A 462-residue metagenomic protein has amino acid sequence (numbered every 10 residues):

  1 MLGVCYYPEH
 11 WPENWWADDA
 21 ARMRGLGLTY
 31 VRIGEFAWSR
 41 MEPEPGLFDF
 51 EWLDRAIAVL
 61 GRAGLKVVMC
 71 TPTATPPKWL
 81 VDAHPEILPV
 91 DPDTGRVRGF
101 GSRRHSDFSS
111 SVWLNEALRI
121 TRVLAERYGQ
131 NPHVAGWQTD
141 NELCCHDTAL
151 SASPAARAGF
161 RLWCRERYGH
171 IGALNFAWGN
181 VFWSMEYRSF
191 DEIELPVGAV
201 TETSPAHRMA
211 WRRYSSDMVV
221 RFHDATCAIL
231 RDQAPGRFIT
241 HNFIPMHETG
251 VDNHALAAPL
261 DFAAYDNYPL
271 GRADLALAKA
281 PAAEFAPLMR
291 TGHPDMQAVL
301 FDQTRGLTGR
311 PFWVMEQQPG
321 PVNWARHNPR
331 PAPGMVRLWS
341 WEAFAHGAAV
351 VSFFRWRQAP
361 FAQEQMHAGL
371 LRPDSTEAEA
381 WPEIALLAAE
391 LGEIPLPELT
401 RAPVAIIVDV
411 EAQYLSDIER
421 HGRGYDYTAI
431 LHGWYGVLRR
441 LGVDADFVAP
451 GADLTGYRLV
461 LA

Functional and structural regions predicted by a protein language model:
M1-L2, G27-T29, G61-V67, Q130-A135 (+6 more regions): Short, well-ordered coil/turn segments that N-cap beta-strands
L2-E13, G34-L53, G99-L118, D140-L150 (+8 more regions): The substrate-binding groove and active-site-proximal loops of carbohydrate-active enzymes, especially glycoside
V4, M23, V31, L60 (+11 more regions): Conserved, mostly hydrophobic/aromatic
H10-G25, A117-V123, I244-L256, P331-E342 (+2 more regions): Short, acidic/polar
A17-R98, T121-A125, A225-Q233: Aromatic-lined substrate-binding rim segments of carbohydrate-active enzymes
A83, V90-V299, Q303: Polysaccharide-binding and catalytic clefts of secreted carbohydrate-active enzymes
F190-I193, Y268-G271, A282, A286-A462: Carbohydrate-binding surfaces of carbohydrate-active enzymes
